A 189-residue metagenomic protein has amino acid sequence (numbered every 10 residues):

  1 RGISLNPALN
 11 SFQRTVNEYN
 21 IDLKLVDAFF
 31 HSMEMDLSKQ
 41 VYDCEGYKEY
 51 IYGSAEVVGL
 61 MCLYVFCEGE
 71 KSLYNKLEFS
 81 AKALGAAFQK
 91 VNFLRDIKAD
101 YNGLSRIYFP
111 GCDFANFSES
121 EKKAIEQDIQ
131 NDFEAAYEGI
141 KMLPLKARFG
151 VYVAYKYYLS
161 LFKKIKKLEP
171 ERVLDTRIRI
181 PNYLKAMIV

Functional and structural regions predicted by a protein language model:
R1-F88, L94-V189: Catalytic cores of Mg2+-dependent Asp-rich isoprenoid enzymes
